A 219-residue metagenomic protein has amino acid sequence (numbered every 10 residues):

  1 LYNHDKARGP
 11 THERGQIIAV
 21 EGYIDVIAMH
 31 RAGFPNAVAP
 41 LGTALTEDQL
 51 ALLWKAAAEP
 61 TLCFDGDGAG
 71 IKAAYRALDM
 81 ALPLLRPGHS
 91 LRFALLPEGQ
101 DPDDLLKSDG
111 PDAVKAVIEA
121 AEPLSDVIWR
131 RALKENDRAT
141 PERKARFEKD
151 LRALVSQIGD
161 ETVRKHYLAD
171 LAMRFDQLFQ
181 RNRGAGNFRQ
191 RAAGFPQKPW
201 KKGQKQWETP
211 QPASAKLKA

Functional and structural regions predicted by a protein language model:
L1-V26, A32-F34, A44-T46: Conserved catalytic alpha/beta cores of large enzymes that bind or transform nucleotide phosphates and polynucleotides
R8-I17, A44-P60, F64-A219: A charged alpha-helical hairpin associated with nucleic-acid processing machineries
E21, V38-L41, A69: Short glycine-rich loop/turn motifs that provide flexible caps or phosphate-binding loops at active sites
I27-A28, K72: Short helix/loop capping segments that flank catalytic or ligand/cofactor-binding pockets
A28-A39, P83: Short helix-loop-beta junction
